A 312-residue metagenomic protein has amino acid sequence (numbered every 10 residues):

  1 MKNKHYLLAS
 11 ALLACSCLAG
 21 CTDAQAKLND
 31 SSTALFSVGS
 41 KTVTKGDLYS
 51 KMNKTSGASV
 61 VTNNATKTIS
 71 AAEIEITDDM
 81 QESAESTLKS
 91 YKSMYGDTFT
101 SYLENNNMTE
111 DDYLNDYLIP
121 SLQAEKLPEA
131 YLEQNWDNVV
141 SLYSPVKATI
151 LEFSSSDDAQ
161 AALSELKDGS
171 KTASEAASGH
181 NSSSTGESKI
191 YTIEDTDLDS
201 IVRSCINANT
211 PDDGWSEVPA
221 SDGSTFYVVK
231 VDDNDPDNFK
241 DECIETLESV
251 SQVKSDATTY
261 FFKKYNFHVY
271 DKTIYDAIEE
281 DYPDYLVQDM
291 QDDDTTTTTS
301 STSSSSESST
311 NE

Functional and structural regions predicted by a protein language model:
M1-Y6: Positively charged n-region of N-terminal signal peptides that target proteins for export
L8-A14: Hydrophobic helical h-region of N-terminal Sec-dependent signal peptides in bacterial secretory/periplasmic proteins
S16-G20: C-terminal motif of bacterial Sec signal peptides marking the signal peptidase cleavage site
C21, I74, A177, C205-A208: A generic structural signal for nonpolar/aromatic side chains embedded in well-ordered alpha-helices
T22-D116: N-terminal targeting/tethering segments
A26-D30, N53-S56, N107-S154, D158 (+2 more regions): PPIase-associated folding chaperone regions across multiple families
I76, S141, D168-T172: Extended intrinsically disordered, low-complexity coil regions enriched in Ser, Thr, Gly, Ala and often Pro
E165-R203: Peptidyl-prolyl cis-trans isomerase
